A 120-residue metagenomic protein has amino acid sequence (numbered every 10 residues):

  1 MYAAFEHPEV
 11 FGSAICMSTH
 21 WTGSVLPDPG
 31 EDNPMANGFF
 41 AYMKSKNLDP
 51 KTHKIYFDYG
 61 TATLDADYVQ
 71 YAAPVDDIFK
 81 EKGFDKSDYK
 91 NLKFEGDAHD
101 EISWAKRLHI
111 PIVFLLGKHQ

Functional and structural regions predicted by a protein language model:
M1-Q120: Non-catalytic cap/lid and distal C-terminal segments of serine-dependent acyl enzymes
